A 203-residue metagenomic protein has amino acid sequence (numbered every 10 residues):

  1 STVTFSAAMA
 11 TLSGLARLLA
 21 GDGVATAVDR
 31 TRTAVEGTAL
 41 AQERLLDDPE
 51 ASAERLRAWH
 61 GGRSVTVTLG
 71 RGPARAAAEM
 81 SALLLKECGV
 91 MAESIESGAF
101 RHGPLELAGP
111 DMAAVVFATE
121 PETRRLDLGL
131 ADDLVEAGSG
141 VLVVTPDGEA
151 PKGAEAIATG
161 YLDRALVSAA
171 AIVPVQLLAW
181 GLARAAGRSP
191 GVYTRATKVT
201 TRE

Functional and structural regions predicted by a protein language model:
S1-E203: A SIS-like phosphosugar-recognition module
